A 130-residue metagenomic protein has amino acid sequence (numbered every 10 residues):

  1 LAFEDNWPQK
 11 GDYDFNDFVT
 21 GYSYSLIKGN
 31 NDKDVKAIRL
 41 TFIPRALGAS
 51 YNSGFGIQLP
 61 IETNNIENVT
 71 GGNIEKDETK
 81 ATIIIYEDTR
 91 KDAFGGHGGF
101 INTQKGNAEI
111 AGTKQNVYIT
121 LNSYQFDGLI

Functional and structural regions predicted by a protein language model:
L1-D14, S25-I130: Extracellular distal adhesion/interaction modules in secreted or cell-surface proteins
